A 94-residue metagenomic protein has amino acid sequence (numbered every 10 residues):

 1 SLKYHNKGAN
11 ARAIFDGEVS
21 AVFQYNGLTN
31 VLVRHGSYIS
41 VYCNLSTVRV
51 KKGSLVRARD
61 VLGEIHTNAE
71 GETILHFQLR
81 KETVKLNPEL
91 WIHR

Functional and structural regions predicted by a protein language model:
S1-A13, G36: Short glycine/threonine/proline-enriched tight-turn/helix- or strand-capping micro-motif at secondary-structure
S1-K3, N30-L32, V41, H76-Q78: Soluble periplasmic/extracytoplasmic beta-strand elements of cell-envelope proteins
L2, A13-V19, V56-R59: Generic structural motif
H5, R34, C43, H66 (+1 more regions): Residue-level detector of conserved, well-ordered beta-strand and adjacent loop positions that form binding/recognition
G8, F23-N26, S46-R49, H66-A69 (+1 more regions): A generic structural motif
G8, G17, S37, S54 (+1 more regions): A broadly conserved detector of short glycine/acidic/proline-rich loop/turn motifs that flank catalytic sites and bind
A13-T47: Zn2+-dependent peptidoglycan hydrolase active-site motif and core
K52-R94: Conserved, short, structured surface segments that act as functional micro-motifs
